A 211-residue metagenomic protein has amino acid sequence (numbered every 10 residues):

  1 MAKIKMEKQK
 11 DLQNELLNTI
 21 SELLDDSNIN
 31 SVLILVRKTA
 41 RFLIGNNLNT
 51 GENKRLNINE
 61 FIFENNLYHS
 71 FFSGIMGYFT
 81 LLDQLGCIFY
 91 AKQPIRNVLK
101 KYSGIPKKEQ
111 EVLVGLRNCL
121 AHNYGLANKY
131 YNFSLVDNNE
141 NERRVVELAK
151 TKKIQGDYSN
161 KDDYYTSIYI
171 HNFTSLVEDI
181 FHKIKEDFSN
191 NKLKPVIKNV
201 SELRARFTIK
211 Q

Functional and structural regions predicted by a protein language model:
A2-T50: Surface/interface-facing alpha-helical segments and adjacent flexible terminal/loop regions used for partner/assembly
K3, F61-Y68, G156, N160-D163: A near-ubiquitous, low-amplitude feature marking generic local secondary-structure context
K8-L16, L24-N28, S73-M76, Y90-N97 (+3 more regions): Anionic, Ser/Thr-rich low-complexity intrinsically disordered regions
K10, E22, E64-T80, Y102-E111 (+1 more regions): Short, charged/polar micro-motifs that form catalytic or ligand-binding hotspots
I34-K38, F42-K101: Short, contiguous, well-structured surface segments enriched in hydrophobic/aromatic residues
G104-Q211: Acidic, Ser/Thr/Gly/Pro-rich intrinsically disordered interaction regions
